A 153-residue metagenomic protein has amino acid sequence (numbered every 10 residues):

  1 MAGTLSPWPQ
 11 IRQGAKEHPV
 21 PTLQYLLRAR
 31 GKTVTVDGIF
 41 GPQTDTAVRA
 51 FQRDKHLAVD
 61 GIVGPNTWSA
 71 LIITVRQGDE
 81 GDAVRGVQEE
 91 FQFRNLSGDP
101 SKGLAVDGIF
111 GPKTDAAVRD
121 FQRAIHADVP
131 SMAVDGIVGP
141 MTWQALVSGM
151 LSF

Functional and structural regions predicted by a protein language model:
M1-F153: Cell-envelope/ECM-targeting effectors and their regulatory/trafficking segments
